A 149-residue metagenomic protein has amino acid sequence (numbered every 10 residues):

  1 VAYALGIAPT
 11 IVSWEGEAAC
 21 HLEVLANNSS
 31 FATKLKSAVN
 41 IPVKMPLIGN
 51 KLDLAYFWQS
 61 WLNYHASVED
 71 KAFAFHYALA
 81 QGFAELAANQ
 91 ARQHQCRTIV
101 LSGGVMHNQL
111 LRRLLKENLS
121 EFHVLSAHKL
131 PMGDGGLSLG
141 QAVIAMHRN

Functional and structural regions predicted by a protein language model:
V1-C96, L110-L114: A contiguous, well-structured pocket-lining segment that forms one wall/lid of small-molecule binding clefts in soluble
V1-Y3, Q109, L130-G136: Active-site histidine-anchored catalytic micro-motif
G6-A8, M106-H107, K129-P131, I144: Short, glycine-/Ser/Thr-/acidic-enriched flexible segments
N89-Q93, S120-E121, R148: Secondary-structure boundary motif
I99-S102, L115-L137: Conserved phosphate-binding/catalytic loops in two-lobed NTP-binding clefts
A142-N149: Acidic, glycine/GT-rich loop-and beta-edge segments that sit at the periphery of enzyme/chaperone cores
